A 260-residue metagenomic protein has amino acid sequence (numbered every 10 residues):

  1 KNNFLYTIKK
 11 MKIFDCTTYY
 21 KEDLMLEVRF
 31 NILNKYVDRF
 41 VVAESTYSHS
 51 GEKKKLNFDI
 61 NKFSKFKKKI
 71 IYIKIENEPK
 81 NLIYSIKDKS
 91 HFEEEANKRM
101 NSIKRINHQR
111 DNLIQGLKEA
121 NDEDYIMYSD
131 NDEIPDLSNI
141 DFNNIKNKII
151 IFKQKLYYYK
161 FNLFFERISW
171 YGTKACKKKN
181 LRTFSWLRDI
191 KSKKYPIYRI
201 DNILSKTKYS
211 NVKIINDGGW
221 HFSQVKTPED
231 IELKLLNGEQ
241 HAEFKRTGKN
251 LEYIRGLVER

Functional and structural regions predicted by a protein language model:
K1-T7: Short, positively charged and aromatic/hydrophobic N-terminal segments
K9-K35: N-proximal low-complexity "stem/linker" segments adjacent to membrane-targeting elements
I13, N34-S48, K67-I71: Short loop->beta transition adjacent to catalytic acidic/histidine clusters or analogous donor-positioning motifs
C16, V28, D111, Q115 (+1 more regions): Catalytic phosphate/metal-binding cores of nucleic-acid and nucleotide-processing enzymes, i.e., regions that mediate
L26-N31, V42-N57: SAM cofactor-binding core of SAM-dependent methyltransferases, primarily the Rossmann-like beta-alpha-beta module
S48-D124: Active-site-proximal specificity loops/subdomain of glycosyltransferases
D122-I134: Short beta-strand-to-loop acidic/aromatic patch adjacent to the donor-nucleotide binding site
E133-F244: Conserved catalytic core of nucleotide-sugar-dependent glycosyltransferases
